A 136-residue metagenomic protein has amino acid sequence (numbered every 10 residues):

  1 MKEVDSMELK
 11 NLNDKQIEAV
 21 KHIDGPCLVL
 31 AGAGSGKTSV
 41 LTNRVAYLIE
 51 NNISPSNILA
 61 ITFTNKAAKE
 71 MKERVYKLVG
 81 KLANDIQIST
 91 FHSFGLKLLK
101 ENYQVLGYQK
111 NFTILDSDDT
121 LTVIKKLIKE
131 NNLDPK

Functional and structural regions predicted by a protein language model:
K2-Q109, I114: P-loop NTPase Walker
D118-K136: Coupling/switch/interface segments within P-loop NTPase motor domains and analogous charged loops in nucleic-acid
